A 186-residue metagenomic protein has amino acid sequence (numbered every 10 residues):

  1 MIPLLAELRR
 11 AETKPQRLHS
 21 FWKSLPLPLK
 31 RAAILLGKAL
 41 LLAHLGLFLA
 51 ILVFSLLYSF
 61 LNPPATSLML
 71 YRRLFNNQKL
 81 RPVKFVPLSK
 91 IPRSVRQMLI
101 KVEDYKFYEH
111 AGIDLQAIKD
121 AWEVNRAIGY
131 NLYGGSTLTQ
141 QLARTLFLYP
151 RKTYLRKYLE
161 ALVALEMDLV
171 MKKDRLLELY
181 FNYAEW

Functional and structural regions predicted by a protein language model:
I2-W186: Juxtamembrane regions of bacterial inner-membrane/periplasmic proteins, predominantly the peptidoglycan biogenesis
